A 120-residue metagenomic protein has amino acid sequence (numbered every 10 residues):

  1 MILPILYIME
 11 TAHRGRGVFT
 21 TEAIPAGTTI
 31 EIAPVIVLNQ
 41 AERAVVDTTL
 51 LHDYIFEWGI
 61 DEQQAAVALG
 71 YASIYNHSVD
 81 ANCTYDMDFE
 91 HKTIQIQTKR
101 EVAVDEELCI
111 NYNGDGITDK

Functional and structural regions predicted by a protein language model:
M1-K120: Conserved catalytic SET/PR domain of SAM-dependent protein methyltransferases, capturing the structural core that binds
